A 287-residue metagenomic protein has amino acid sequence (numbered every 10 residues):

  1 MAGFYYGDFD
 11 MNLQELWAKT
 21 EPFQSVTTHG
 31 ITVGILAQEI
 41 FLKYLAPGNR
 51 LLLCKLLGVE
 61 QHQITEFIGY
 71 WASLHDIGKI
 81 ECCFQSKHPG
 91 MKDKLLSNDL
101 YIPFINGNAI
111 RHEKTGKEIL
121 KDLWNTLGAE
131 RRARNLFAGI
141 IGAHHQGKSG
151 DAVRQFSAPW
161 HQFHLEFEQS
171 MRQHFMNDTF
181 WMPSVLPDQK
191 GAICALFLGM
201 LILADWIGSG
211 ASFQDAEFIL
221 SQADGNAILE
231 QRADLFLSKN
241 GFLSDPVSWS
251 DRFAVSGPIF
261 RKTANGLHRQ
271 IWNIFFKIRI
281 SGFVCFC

Functional and structural regions predicted by a protein language model:
F4-F253: Accessory nucleic-acid engagement/destabilization modules that flank
H75, F286-C287: Beta-edge loop/turn motif
A138-I140, G282-C285: Beta-sheet entry/capping signal
V247-V284: Conserved pre-motif I regulatory segment
